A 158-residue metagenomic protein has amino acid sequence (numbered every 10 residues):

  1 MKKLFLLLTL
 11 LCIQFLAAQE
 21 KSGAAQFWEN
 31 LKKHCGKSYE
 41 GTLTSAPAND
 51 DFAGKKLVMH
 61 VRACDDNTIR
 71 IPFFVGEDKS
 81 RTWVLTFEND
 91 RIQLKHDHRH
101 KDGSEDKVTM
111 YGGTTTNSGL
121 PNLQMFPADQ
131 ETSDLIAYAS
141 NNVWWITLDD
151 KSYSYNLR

Functional and structural regions predicted by a protein language model:
M1-L4: Positively charged n-region of N-terminal signal peptides that target proteins for export
T9-A18: Hydrophobic h-region of N-terminal signal peptides that target proteins for export in Gram-negative bacteria
G23-N49, Y155: Tryptophan-anchored aromatic micro-motifs
H34-E40, C64-P72, I92-Q93, D150-S154: Short, hydrophobic/aromatic-rich segments at coil-to-beta transitions
E40-D66: Short, solvent-exposed loop/hinge segments that bridge or flank secondary-structure elements
H60-H100: Mid-chain, structured segments of secreted extracytoplasmic proteins
W83-E131: An exposed acidic His-Trp-rich patch
I146, Y153-R158: Short, exposed beta-strand-loop hairpins at the edges of beta-sheets in extracellular/periplasmic proteins
